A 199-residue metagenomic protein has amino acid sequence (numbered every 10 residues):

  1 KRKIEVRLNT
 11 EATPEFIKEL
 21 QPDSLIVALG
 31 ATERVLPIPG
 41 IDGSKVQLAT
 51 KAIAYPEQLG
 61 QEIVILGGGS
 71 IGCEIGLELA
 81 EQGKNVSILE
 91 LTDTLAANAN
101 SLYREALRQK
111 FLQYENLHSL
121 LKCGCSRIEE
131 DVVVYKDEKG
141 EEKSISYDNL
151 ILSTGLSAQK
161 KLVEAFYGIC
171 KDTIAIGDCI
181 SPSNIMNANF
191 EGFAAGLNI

Functional and structural regions predicted by a protein language model:
K1, I38-I41, R108-N116, A165-G168: Short, conserved catalytic or adaptor-binding loops enriched in Gly and charged residues
K1, T94-N98, S126: Short connector loops at secondary-structure junctions
K1-A12, L112-C125: A conserved beta-strand/loop element that lines the FAD pocket in flavoprotein oxidoreductases
R7-K45, T50-L102, Y135-I199: Rossmann-like dinucleotide/flavin-binding elements
S126-R127, Y167: Well-ordered beta-strand positions
R127-I128, A175: Generic beta-strand structural signal
E129-V133: Short, hydrophobic/aromatic-rich segments at coil-to-beta transitions
